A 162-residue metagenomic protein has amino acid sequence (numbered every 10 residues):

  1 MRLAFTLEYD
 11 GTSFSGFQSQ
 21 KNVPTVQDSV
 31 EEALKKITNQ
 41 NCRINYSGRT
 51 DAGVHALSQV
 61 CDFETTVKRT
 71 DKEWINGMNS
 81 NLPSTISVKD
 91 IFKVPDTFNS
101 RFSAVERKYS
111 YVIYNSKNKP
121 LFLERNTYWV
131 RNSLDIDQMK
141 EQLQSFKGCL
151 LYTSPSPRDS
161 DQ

Functional and structural regions predicted by a protein language model:
M1-C149: Catalytic/RNA-binding core of pseudouridine synthases
Y152-D159: Conserved small/polar residues in nucleotide/adenosyl-binding loops
